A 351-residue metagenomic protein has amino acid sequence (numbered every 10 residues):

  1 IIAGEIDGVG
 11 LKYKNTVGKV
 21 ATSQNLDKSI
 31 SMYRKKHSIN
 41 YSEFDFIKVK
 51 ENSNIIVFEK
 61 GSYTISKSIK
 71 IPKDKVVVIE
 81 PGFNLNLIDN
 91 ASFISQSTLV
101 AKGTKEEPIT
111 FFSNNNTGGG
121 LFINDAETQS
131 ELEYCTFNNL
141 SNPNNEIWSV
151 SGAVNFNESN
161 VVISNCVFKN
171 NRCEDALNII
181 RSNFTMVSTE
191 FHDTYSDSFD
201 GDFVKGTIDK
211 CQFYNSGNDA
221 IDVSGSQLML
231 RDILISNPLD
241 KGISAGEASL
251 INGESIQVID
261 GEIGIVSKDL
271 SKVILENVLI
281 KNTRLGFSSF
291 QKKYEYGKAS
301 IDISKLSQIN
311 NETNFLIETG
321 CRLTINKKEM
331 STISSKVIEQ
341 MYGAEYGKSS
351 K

Functional and structural regions predicted by a protein language model:
I1-A3: Low-complexity, intrinsically disordered segments enriched in Ser/Thr together with acidic residues
E5-Y13: Short acidic/polar inter-strand loop motif in beta-rich domains
K12-P81, N86-K351: Extracellular beta-rich repeat passengers
